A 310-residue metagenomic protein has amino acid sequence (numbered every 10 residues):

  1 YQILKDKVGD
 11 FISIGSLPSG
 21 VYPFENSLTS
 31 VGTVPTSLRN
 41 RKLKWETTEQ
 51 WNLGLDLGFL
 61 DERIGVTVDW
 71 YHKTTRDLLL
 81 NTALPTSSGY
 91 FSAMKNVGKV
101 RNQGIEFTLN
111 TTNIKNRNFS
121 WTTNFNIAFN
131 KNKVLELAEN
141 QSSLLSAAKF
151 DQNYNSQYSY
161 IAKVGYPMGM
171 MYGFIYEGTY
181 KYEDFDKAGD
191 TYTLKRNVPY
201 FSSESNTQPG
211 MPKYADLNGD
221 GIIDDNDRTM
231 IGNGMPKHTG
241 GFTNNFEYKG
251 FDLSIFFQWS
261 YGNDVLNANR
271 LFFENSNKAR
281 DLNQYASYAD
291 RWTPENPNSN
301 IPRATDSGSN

Functional and structural regions predicted by a protein language model:
Y1-V164: Extracellular/periplasmic, surface-exposed regions of secreted and cell-surface proteins
K7-V8, E183-D184, S254-F256, N263-V265: Short helix/loop capping segments that flank catalytic or ligand/cofactor-binding pockets
G9-I12, K95, T112-G232, E274 (+1 more regions): Conserved small-residue
G54, D224-D227, T239-T243: Short, hydrophobic/aromatic alpha-helical segments in well-folded domains
D69-H72, D227, I255-Y261: Active-site proximal loops enriched in glycine and acidic residues that flank catalytic Cys/His/Asp and coordinate
A128, L144-L145, S260-L266, L271-K278: Short edge-strand/loop segments of extracellular domains
N233-N263: C-terminal substrate/ligand-recognition segments
R280-L282: Membrane pore-forming effector domains from diverse proteins
